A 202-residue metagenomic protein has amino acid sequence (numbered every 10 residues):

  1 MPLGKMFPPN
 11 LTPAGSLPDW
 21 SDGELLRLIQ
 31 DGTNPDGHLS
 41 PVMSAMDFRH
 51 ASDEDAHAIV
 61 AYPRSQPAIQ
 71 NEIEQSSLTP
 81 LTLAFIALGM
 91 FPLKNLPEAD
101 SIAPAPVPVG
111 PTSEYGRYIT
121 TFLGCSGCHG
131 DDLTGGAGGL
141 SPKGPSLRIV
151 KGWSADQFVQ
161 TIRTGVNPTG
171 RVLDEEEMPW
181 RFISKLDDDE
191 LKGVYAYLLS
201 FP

Functional and structural regions predicted by a protein language model:
M1-E24, L39-S52, S77-M90, S126 (+2 more regions): Gly/Gly-Pro-rich "capping" loops immediately C-terminal to redox-active cysteine motifs in periplasmic/lumenal
M1-K5, G32-L39, Q66-Q70, R117-K143 (+2 more regions): Periplasmic/extracellular electron-transfer cofactor-ligation site, primarily the c-type cytochrome heme-c attachment
L17-G23, R27-S101, V109, L199-P202: Hydrophobic, ordered structural segments
L25, I59, G116, L123-D132 (+3 more regions): The canonical Cys-X-X-Cys-His
P63-Q66, Q70, L83-F85, P111 (+5 more regions): Ligand-binding pocket scaffold of soluble enzyme catalytic domains
A87-A99, A103-T134: Sequence/structural segment immediately N-terminal to covalent heme-attachment motifs in c-type and related
